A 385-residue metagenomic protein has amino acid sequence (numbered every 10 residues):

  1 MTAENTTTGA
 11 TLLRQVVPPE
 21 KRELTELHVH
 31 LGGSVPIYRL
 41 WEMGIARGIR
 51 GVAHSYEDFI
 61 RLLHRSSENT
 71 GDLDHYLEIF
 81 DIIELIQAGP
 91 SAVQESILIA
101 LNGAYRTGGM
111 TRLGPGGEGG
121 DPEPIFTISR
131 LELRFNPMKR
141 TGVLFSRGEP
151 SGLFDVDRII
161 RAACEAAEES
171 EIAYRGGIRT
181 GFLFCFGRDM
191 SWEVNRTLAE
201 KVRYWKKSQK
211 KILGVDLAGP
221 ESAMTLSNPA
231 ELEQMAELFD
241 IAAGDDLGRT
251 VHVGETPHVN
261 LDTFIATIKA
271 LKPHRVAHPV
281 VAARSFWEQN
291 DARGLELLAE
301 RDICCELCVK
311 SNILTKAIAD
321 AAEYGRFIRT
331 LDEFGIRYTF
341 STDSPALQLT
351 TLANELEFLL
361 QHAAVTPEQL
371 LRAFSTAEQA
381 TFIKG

Functional and structural regions predicted by a protein language model:
T2-R249, V253-G385: Metal-cofactor-binding active-site regions of metalloenzymes
